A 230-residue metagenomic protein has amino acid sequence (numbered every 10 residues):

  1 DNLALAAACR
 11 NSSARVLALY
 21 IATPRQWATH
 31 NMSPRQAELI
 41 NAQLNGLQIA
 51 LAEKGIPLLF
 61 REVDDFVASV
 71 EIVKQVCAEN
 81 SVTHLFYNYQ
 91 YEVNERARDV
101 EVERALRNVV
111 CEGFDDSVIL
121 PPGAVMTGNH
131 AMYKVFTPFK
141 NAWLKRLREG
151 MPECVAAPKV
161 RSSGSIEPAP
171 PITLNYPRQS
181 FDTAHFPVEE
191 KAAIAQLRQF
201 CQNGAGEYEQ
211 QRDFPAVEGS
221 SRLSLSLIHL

Functional and structural regions predicted by a protein language model:
D1-M151: Trp/Phe/Arg-rich N-terminal binding region typifying the photolyase-homology
A8, H229-L230: Hydrophobic alpha-helical segments that mediate membrane insertion or helix-helix packing
M132-I228: Glycine/tryptophan-enriched, flexible segments
